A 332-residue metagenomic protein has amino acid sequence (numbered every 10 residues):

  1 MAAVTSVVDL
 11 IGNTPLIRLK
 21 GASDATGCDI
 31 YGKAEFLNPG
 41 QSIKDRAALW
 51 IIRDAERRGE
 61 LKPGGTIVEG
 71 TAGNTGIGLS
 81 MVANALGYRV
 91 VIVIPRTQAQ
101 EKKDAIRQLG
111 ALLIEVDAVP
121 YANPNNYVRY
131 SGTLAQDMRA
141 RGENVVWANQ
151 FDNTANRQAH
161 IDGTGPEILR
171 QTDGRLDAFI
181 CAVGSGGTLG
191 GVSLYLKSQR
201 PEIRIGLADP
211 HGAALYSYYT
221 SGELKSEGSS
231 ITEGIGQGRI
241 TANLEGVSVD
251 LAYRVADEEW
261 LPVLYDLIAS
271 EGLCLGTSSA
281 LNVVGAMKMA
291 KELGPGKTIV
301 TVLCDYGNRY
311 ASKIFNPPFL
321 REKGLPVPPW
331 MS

Functional and structural regions predicted by a protein language model:
M1-S332: PLP-dependent amino-acid enzyme catalytic core
